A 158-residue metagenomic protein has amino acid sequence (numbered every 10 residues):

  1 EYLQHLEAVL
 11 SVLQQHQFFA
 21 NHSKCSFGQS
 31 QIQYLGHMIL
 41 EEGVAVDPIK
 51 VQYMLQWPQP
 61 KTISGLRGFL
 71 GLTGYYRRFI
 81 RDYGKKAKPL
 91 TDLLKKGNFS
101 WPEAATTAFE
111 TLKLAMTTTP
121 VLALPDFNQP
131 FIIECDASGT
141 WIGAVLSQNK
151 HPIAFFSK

Functional and structural regions predicted by a protein language model:
E1-K158: Retroelement reverse transcriptase polymerase core
